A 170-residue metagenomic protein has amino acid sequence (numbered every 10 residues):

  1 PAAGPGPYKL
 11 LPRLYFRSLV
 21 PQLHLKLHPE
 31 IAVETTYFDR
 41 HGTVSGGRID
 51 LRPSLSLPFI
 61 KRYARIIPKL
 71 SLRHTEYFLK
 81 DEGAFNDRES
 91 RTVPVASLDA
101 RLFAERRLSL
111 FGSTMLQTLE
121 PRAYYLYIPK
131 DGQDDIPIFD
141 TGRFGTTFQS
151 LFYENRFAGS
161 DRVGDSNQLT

Functional and structural regions predicted by a protein language model:
P1-T170: Outer-membrane beta-barrel proteins and related beta-barrel translocases across Gram-negative bacteria
